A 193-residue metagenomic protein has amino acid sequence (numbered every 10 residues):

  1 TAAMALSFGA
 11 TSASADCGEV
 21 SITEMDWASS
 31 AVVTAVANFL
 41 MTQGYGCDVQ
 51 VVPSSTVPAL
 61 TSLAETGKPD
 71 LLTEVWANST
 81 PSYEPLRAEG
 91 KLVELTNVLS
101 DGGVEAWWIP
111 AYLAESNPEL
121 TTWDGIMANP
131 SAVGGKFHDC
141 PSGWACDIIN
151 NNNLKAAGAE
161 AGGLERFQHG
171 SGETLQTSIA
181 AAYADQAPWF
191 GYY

Functional and structural regions predicted by a protein language model:
T1-S14: Gram-negative bacterial Sec-dependent N-terminal signal peptides
D16-S29, C47-V52, G134-H138: Short, well-ordered beta-strand elements
S21, Q50, D70-E74, E105-W108 (+2 more regions): Structural recognition of the beta-strand scaffold that forms the well-ordered cores of secreted hydrolase catalytic
W27-S30, P58, A77-P81, L113-E115 (+2 more regions): Solvent-exposed loop/turn segments at secondary-structure junctions within structured extracellular/periplasmic domains
T34, V52-K91, T174, S178-A182: Pocket-flanking alpha-helical
A37-Y45, P130-E165: Ligand-binding cleft/hinge of the Venus flytrap
T61-S62, P69-T73, A145-Y193: Ligand-binding pocket segment of bilobal, Venus flytrap-like solute-binding proteins
K91-S142: A conserved helix-loop-strand patch within extracytoplasmic ligand-binding domains of the periplasmic binding
